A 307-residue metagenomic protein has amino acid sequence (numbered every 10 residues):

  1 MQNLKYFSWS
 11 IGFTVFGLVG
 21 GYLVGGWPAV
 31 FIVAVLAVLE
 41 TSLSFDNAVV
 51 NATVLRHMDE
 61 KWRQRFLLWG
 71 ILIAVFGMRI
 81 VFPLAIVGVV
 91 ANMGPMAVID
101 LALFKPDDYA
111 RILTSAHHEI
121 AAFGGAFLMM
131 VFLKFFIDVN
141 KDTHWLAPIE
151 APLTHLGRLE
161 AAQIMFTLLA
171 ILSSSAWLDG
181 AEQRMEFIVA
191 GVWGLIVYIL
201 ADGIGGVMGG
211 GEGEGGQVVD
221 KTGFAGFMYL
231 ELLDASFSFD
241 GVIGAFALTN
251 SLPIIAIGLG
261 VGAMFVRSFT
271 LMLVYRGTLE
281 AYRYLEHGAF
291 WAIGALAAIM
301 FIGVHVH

Functional and structural regions predicted by a protein language model:
M1-H307: Multi-pass alpha-helical transmembrane bundle typical of ion/small-solute transporters and intramembrane aspartyl
